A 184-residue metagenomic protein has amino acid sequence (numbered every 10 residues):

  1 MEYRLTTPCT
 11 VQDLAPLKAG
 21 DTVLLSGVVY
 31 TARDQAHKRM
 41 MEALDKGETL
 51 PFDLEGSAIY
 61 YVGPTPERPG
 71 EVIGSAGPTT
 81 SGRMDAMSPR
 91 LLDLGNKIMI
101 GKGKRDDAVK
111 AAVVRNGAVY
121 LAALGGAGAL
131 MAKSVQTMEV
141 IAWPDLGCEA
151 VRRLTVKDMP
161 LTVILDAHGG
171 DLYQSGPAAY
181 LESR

Functional and structural regions predicted by a protein language model:
M1-C9: Short, structured beta-strand/loop micro-motifs enriched in basic residues and often containing a Trp
T31-A32, A36-M159: Feature captures the catalytic cores and cofactor-binding loops of soluble hydro-lyases/lyases that act on carboxylate
S88, I164-R184: Active-site/ligand-binding-proximal alpha/beta "capping" segment
